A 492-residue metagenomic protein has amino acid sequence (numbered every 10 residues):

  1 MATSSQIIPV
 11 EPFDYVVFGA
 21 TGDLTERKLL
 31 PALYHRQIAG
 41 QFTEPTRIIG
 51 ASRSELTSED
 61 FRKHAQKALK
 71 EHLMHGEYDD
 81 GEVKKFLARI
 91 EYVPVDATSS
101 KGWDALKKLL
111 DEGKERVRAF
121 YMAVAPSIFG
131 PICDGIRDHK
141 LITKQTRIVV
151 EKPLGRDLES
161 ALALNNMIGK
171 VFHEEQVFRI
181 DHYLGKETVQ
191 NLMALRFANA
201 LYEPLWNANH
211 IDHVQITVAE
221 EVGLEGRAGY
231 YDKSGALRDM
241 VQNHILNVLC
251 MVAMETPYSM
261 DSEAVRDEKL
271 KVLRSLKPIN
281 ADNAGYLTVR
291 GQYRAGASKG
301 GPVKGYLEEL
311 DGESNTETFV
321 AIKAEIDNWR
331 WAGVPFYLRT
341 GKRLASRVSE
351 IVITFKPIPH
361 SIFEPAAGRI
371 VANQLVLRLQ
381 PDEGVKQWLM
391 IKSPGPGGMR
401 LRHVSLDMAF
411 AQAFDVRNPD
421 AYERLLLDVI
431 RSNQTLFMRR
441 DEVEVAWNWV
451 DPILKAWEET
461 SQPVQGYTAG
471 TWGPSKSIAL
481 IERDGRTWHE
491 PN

Functional and structural regions predicted by a protein language model:
M1-V149, L154-N492: Secretory/organelle targeting and membrane-embedding segments
